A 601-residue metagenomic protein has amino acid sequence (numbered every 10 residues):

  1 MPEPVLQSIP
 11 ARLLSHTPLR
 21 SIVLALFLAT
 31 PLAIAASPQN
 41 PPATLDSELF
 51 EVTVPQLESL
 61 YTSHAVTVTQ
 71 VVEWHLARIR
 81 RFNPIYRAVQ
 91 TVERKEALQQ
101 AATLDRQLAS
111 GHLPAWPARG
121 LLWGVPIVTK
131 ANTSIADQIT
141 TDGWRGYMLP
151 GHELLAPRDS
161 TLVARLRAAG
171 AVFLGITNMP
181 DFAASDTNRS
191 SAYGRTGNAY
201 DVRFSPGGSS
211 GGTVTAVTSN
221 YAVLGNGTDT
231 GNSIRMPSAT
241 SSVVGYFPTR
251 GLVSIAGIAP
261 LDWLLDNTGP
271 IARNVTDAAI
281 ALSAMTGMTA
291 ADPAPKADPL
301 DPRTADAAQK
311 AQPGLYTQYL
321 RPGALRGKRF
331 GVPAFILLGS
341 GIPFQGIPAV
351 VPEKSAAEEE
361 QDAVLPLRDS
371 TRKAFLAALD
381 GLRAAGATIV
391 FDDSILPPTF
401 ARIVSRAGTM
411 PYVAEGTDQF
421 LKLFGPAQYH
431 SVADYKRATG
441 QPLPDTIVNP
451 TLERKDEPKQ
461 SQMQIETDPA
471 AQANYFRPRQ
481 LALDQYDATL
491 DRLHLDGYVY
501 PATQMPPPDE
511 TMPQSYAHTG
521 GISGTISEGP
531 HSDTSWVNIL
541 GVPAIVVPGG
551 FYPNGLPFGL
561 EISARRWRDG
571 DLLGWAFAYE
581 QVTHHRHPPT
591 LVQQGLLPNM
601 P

Functional and structural regions predicted by a protein language model:
M1-T17: N-terminal secretory signal peptides that target proteins for export/translocation
P18-A33: Bacterial N-terminal signal peptides
N40-G231, T249, R273, M285 (+2 more regions): Gly/Ser-rich catalytic/binding loops embedded in alpha/beta enzyme cores
L45, W116-A118, L122-P150, G327-E359 (+4 more regions): Short helix-loop capping/hinge segments that flank enzyme active sites or metal/cofactor-binding pockets
H64, G124, K130, A168 (+6 more regions): Glycine-rich, small-residue loops and helix-cap segments that act as flexible hinges at active-site edges
V72-E73, A102, Y316, L365-S394 (+3 more regions): Acyltransferase
R81, V172, T218-E358, L376 (+5 more regions): Structural helix-boundary/capping segments
R145-M148, T196-A199, S209, I258-N267 (+4 more regions): Flexible glycine/proline-enriched surface loops and loop-helix/loop-strand junctions
